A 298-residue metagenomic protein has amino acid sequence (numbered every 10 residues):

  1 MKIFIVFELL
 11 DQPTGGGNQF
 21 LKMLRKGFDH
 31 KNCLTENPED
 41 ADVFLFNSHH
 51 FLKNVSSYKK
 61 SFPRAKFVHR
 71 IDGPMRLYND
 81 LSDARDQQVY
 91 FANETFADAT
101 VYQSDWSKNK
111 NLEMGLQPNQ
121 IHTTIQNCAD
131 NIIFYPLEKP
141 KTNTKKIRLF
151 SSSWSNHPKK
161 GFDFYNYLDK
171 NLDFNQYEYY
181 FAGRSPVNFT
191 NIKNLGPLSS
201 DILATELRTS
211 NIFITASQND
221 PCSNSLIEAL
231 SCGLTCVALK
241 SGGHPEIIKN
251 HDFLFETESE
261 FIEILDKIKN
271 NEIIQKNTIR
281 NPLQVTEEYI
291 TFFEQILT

Functional and structural regions predicted by a protein language model:
N79-D80, L112, N127-K145: Acidic anion/phosphate-binding donor-loop and adjacent secondary structure in glycosyltransferase catalytic cores
D83-T100: Membrane-proximal helix-turn-helix segments that form the acceptor-binding/catalytic region of lipid-linked
T95-Q120, A129: A short, active-site helix/loop in glycosyltransferases that binds the activated sugar's phosphate group
P140-K160, N166-K170: Conserved donor-binding/catalytic core segment of Leloir-type glycosyltransferases
Q218: Aromatic "clamp/platform" in nucleotide-sugar-dependent glycosyltransferases that forms part of the donor/acceptor
T235-A238: Short hydrophobic beta-strand element within catalytic cores of glycosyltransferases and related nucleotide-activated
P245-K267: Change "using UDP/GDP/dTDP sugars" to "using nucleotide sugars
N270-T298: A charged, aromatic-enriched C-terminal amphipathic alpha-helix characteristic of glycosyltransferases across folds
